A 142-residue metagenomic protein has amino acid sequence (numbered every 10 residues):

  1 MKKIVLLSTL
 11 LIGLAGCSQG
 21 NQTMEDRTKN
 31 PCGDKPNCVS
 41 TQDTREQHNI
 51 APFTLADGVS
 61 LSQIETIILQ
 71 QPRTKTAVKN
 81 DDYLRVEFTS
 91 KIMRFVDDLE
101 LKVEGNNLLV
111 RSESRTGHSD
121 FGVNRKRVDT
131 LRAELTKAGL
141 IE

Functional and structural regions predicted by a protein language model:
M1-I4: Positively charged n-region of N-terminal signal peptides that target proteins for export
L6-L11: Hydrophobic helical h-region of N-terminal Sec-dependent signal peptides in bacterial secretory/periplasmic proteins
L14-G16: C-terminal motif of bacterial Sec signal peptides marking the signal peptidase cleavage site
S18-E142: Ser/Thr-rich, low-complexity intrinsically disordered terminal regions
